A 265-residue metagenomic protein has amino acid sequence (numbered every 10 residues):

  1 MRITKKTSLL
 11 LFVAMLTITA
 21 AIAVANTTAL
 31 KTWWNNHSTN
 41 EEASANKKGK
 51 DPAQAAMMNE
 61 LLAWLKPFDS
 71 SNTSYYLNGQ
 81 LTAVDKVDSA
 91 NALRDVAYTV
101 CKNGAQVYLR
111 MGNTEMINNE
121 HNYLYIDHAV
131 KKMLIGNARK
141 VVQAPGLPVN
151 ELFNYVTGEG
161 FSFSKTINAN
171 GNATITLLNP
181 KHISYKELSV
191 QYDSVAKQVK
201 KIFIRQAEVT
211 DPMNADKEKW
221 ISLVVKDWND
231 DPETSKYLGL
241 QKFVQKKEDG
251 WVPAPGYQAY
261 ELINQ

Functional and structural regions predicted by a protein language model:
R2-K47, A196-Q265: Non-transmembrane domains of secretory- and envelope-associated proteins
E42, N150-A207: Extended beta-strand-rich segments in extracellular/periplasmic secretory proteins, especially within noncatalytic
P52, P67-S70, S89, V96 (+1 more regions): Coil residues (strongly favoring Ser/Thr
A63-D88: A short, Trp-centered hydrophobic/proline-enriched beta-strand micro-motif
L81, T114, D127-A129, F203-A207: Beta-turn initiation residues at beta-strand->coil junctions
A92-D95, M111-G112, N119-E120, I183-S189 (+1 more regions): Short, surface-exposed coil-to-beta transition loops
V96-V100, E187-Y192, K219-W228: Hydrophobic/aromatic beta-strand elements that line small-molecule binding cavities or substrate pockets in beta-rich
T99-L147: An acidic-aromatic
